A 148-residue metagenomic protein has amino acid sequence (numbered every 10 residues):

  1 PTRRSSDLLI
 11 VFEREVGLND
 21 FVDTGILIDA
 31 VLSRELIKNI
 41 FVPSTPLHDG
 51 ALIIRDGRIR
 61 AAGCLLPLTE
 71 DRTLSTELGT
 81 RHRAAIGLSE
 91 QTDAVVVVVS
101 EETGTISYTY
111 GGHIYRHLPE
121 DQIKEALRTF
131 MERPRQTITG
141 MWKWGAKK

Functional and structural regions predicted by a protein language model:
P1-S5: Short, small-residue-biased leader/transition segments that mark boundaries at the very start of proteins
L8-A126, F130-P134, I138-M141: Terminal membrane-proximal soluble interaction domains of membrane-associated proteins
K143-K148: Low-complexity, charge- and small-residue-enriched intrinsically disordered regions
